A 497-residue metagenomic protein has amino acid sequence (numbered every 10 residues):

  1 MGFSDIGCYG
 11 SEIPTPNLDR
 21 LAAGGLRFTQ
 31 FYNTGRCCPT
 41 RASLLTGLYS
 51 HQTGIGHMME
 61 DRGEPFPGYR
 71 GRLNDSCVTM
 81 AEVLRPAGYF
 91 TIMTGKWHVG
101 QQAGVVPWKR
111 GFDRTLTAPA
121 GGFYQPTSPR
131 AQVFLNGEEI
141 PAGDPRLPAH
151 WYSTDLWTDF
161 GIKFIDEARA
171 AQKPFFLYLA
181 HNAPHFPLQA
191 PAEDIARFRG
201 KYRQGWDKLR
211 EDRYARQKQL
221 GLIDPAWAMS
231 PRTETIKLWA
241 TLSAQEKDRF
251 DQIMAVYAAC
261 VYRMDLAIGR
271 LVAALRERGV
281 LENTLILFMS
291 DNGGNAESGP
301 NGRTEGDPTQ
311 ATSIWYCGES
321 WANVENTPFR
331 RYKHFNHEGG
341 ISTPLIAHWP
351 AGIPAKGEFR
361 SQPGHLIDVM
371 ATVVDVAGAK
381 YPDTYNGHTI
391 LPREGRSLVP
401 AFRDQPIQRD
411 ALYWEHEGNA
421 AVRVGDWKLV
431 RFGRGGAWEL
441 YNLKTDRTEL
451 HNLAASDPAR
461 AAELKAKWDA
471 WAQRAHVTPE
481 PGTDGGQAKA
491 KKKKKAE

Functional and structural regions predicted by a protein language model:
M1-W438, T445-A466, A470-Q473, V477-E497: Formylglycine-dependent sulfatase
